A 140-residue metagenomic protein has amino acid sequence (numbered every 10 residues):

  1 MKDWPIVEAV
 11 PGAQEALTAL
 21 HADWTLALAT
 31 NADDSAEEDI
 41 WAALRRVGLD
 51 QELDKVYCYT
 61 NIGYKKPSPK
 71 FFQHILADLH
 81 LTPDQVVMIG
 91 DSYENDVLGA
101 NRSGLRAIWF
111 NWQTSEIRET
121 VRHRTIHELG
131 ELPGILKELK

Functional and structural regions predicted by a protein language model:
M1-I6: Surface-exposed cleft-lining segments at the edges of enzyme active sites
A9-Q14, T18-A19, A27-K140: Asp-based, Mg2+/Mn2+-dependent phosphohydrolase catalytic module
